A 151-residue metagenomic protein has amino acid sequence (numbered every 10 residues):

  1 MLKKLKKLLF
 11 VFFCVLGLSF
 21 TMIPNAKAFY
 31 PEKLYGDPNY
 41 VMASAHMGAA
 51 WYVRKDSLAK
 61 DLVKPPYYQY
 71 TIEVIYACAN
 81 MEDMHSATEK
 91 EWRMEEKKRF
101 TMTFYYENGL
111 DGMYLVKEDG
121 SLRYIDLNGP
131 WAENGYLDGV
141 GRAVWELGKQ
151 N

Functional and structural regions predicted by a protein language model:
M1, C14-G17, D83: Low-complexity, intrinsically disordered short segments enriched for Gly/Pro and polybasic residues
M1-L2, T88: Coiled-coil-like amphipathic alpha-helices with heptad-repeat character
L2-F12: Bacterial N-terminal signal peptides that target proteins for export
L16-N25: C-terminal segment of classical bacterial N-terminal signal peptides
N25-N151: N-terminal secretory-pathway/extracellular module detecting exported/lumenal segments and adjacent signal-anchor/first
